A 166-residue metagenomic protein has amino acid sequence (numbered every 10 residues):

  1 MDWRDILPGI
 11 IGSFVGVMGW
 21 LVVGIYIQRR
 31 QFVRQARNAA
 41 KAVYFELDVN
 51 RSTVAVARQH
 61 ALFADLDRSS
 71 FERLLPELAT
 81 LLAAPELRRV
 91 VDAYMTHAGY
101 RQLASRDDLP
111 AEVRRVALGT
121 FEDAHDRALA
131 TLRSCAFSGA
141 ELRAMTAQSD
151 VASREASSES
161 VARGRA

Functional and structural regions predicted by a protein language model:
M1-Q31: Membrane-embedded hydrophobic alpha-helical segments
R37-S157, V161-A166: Interfacial alpha-helical end/capping and short helix-turn segments at domain and membrane boundaries
